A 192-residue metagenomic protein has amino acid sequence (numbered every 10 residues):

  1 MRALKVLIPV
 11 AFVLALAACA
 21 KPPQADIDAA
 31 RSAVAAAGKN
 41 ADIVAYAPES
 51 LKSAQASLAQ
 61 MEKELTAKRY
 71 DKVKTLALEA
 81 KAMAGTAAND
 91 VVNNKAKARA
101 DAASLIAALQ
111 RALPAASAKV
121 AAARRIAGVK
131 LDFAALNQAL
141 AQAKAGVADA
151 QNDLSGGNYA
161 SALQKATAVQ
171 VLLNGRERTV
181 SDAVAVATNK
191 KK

Functional and structural regions predicted by a protein language model:
M1-C19: Sec-dependent bacterial lipoprotein signal peptides
C19-K192: Long, charged/polar, soluble alpha-helical segments
